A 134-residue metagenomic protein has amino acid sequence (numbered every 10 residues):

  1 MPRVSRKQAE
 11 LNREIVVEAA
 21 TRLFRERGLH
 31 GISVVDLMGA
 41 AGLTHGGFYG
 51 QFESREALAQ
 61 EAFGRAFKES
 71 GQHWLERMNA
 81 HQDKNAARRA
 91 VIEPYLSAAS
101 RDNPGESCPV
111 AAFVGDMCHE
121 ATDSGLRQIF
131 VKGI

Functional and structural regions predicted by a protein language model:
M1-L11: N-terminal intrinsically disordered/low-complexity leader segments
P2-R3, E93-R101, V131-I134: C-terminal peripheral helix-coil segments that are non-catalytic and often amphipathic
I15, R22-E61: Helix-turn-helix
A19-R27, H73, R77, D116: Solvent-exposed, amphipathic alpha-helical segments
E61, L75-S107: Hydrophobic alpha-helical connector segments
K68-Q72, E76, R89, P104-S107 (+1 more regions): Amphipathic alpha-helical packing segments from all-alpha helical-bundle domains
F113: His/Asp/Glu-enriched, well-ordered alpha-helical/loop segment that forms or immediately abuts the divalent-metal
